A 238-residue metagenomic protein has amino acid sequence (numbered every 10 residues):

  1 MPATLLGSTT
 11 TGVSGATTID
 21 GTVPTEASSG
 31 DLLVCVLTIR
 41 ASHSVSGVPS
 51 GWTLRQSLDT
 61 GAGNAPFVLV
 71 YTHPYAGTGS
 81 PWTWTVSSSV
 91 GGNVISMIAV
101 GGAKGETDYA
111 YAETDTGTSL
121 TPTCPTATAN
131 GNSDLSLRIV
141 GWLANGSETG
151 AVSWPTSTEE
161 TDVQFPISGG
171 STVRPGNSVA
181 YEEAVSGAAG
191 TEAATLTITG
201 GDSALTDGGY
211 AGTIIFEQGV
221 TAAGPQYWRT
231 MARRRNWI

Functional and structural regions predicted by a protein language model:
M1-I238: Primarily extracytoplasmic/secreted proteins and surface-exposed domains characterized by disulfide-bonded cysteine
